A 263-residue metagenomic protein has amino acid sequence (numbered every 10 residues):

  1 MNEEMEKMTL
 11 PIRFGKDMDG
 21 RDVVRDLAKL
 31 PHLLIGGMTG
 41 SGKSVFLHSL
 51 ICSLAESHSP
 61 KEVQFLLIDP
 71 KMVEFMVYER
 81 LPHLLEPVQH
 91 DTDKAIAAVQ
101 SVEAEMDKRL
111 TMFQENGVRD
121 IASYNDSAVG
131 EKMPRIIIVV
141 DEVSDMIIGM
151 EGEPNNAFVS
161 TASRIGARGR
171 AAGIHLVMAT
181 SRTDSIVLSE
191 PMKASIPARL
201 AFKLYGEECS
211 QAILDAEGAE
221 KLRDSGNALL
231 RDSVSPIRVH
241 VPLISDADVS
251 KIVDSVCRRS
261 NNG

Functional and structural regions predicted by a protein language model:
M1-R119, K132-L204, E208-L222, A228-V253 (+1 more regions): P-loop NTPase catalytic phosphate-binding loop
N125-G130: Conserved helix/coil segment N-terminal to the catalytic DExD/H
